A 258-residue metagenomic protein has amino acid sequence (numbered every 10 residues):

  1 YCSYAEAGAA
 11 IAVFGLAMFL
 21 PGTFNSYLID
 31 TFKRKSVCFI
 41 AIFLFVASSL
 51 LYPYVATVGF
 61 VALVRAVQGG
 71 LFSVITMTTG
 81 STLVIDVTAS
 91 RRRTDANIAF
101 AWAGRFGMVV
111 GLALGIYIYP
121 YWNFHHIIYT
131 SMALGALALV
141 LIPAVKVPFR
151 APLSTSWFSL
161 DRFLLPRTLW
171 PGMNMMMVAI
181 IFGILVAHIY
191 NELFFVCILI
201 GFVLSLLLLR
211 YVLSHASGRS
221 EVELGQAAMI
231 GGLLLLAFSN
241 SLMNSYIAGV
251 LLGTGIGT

Functional and structural regions predicted by a protein language model:
G15-T23, M108-V109, L199-L207: Residue-level signature of mid-helix packing/kink "hotspots" within the transmembrane helices of 12-pass Major
L20-A56: Conserved MFS/SLC helix-loop-helix module at the cytosolic interface between two early adjacent transmembrane helices
P21-K33, Y119, L204-G218: Helix-to-loop junctions at the C-terminal end of transmembrane segments in multipass secondary transporters
S36-L50, M132, S220-L235: Structural signature of the two symmetry-related core transmembrane helices
G59-Q68, M243-L251: Paired small-residue
V64-G104: Cytoplasmic helix-loop-helix junction between adjacent transmembrane helices in 12-TM secondary transporters
I127-P143: Symmetry-related core transmembrane helices of the 12-TM Major Facilitator Superfamily/SLC fold
K146-G172: Juxtamembrane intracellular "pre-TM" segments in multi-pass secondary transporters
